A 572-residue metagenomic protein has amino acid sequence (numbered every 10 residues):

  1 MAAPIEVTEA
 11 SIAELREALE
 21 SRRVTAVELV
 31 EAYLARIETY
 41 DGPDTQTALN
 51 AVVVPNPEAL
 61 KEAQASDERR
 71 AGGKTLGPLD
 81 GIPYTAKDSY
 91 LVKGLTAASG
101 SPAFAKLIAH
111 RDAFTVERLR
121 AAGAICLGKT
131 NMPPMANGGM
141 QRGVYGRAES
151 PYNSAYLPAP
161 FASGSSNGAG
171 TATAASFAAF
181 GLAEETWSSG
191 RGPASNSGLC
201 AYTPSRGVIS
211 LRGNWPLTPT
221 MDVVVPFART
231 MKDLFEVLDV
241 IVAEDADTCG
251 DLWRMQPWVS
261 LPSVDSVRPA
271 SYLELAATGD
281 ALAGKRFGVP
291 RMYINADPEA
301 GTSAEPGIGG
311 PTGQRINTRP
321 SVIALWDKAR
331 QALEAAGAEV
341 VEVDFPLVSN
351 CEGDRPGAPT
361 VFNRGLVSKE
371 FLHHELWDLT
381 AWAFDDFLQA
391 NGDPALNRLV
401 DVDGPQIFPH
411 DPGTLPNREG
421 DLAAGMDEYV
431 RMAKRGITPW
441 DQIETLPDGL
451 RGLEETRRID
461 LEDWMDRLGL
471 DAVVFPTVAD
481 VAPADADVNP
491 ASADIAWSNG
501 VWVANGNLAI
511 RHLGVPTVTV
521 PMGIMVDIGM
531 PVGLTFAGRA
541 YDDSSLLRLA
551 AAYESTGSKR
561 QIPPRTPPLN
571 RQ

Functional and structural regions predicted by a protein language model:
A2-A105, M135-N137, L252-S263, P269-L273 (+1 more regions): Short, well-ordered alpha-helical
E14-S21, F104-L107, D222-R229, A537: Short, well-ordered beta-strand elements within core beta-sheets of diverse protein domains
R22, G81, A121, I125 (+6 more regions): Glycine-rich, small-residue loops and helix-cap segments that act as flexible hinges at active-site edges
R23, V30-E31, Q64, S271-T278 (+3 more regions): Acyltransferase
T39, A121, I125, A175-G309 (+7 more regions): Structural helix-boundary/capping segments
P43-Q46, L79-V224, L252-W258, P290-M292 (+3 more regions): Short glycine/serine-rich loop/turn segments
L79-P102, A281-P311, T360-E462, P476 (+2 more regions): Short helix-loop capping/hinge segments that flank enzyme active sites or metal/cofactor-binding pockets
R142-Y145, Y152, R254-A270, P298-V322 (+2 more regions): Surface-exposed intrinsically disordered loops and tails
